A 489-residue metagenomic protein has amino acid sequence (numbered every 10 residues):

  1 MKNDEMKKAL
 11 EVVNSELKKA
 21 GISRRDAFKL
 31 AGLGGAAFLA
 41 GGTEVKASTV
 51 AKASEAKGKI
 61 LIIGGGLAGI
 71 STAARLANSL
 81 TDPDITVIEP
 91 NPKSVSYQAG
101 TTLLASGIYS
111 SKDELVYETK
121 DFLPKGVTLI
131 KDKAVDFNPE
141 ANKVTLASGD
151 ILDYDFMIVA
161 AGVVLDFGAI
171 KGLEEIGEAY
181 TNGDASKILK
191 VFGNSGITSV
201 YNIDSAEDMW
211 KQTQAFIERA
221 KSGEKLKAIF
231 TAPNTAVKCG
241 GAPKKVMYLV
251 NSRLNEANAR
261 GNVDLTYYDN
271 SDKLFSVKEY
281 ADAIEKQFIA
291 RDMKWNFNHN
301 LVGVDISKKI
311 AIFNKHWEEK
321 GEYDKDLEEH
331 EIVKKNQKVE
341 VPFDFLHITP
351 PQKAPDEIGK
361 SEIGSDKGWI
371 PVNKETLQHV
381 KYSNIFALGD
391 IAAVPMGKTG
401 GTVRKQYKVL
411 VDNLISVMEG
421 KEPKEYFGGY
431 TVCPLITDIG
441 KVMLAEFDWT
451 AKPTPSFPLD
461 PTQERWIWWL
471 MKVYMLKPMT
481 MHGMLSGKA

Functional and structural regions predicted by a protein language model:
M1-S23: N-terminal secretory signal peptides
K2-L10, S48-T128, N234-K278: Beta1-alpha1 glycine-rich phosphate/pyrophosphate-binding loop at the start of Rossmann-like nucleotide-binding domains
K18-G34, G41-K57, I130-K245, S252-N258 (+1 more regions): FAD-binding core/adjacent interface of flavoenzyme oxidoreductases
A56, L444-A489: C-terminal auxiliary extensions adjacent to catalytic cores
D82, P124-D136, N251-K367: A Rossmann-like FAD-binding core segment of flavoenzymes
T86-P90, K227-P233, D264-D272, V341 (+2 more regions): Extended hydrophobic secondary-structure segments that form protein cores and membrane-embedded regions
E175-S222, V339-K405, I415: FAD-site-proximal beta/loop scaffold in flavoenzymes
V403-F427: Internal hydrophobic alpha-helix adjacent to the cofactor/substrate pocket in enzyme cavities
